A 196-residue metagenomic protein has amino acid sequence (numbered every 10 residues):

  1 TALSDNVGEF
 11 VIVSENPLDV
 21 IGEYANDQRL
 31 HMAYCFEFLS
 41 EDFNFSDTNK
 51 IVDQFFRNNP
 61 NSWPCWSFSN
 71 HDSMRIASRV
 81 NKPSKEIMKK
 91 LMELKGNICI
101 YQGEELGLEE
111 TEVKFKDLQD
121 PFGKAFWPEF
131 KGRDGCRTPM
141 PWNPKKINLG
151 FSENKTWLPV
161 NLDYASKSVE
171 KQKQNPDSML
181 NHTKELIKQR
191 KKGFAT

Functional and structural regions predicted by a protein language model:
T1-T196: Active-site and adjacent substrate-binding regions of carbohydrate-active enzymes
